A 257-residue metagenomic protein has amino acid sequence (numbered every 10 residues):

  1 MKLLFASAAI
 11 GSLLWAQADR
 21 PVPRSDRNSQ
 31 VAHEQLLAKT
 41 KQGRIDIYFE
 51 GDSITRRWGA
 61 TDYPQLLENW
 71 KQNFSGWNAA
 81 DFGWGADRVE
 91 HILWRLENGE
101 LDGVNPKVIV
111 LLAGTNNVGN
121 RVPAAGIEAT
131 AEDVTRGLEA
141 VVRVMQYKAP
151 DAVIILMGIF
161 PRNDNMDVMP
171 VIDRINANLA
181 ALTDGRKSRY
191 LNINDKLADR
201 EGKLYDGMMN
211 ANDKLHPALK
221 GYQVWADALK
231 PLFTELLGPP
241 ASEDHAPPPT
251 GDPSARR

Functional and structural regions predicted by a protein language model:
M1-E50, I54-E68, Q72, T234-R257: N-terminal secretory targeting modules
E34-Y48, L93-G103, R143-Q146: Short amphipathic alpha-helices and their capping/turn segments at secondary-structure boundaries
D46-G51, N78-G83, K107-A113, N117 (+3 more regions): Structural recognition of the beta-strand scaffold that forms the well-ordered cores of secreted hydrolase catalytic
I47, F82-G85, V89, I127 (+4 more regions): Solvent-exposed, acidic/flexible segments
R56-N69, N73-S75, V89-T135, V144 (+2 more regions): Oxyanion-hole/transition-state-stabilizing segment in secreted/luminal serine hydrolases and related acyltransferases
F74, A149, T183-R186: A structural signal for short coil/turn segments at secondary-structure junctions
L138-R143, N176-A180: Generic structural signal for well-ordered alpha-helices, preferentially at hydrophobic/aromatic core positions
F160-R257: Catalytic His-Asp segment of secreted/periplasmic serine-dependent ester chemistry enzymes
